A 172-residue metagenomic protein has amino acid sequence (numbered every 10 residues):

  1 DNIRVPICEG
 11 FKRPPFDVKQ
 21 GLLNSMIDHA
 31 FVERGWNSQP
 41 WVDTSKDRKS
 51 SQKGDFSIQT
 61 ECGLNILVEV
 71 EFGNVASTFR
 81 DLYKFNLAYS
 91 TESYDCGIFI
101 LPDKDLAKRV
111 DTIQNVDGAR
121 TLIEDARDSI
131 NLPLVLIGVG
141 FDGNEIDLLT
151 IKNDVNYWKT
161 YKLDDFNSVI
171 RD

Functional and structural regions predicted by a protein language model:
N2-P14: A short, surface-exposed helix-loop junction/capping segment
V5-C8, D28, V32, E124 (+1 more regions): Generic surface-pattern signal
R13-D17, N24-L64, N74-Y83, S90: Active-site metal-binding core of divalent-cation-utilizing nuclease and nuclease-like domains
G21, S25, Q114-D117: Generic alpha-helical secondary structure signal
N65-I66, C96: Structural motif
L67-E71: Short catalytic-loop micro-motif centered on adjacent basic/acidic residues
F72-R127: Catalytic cores of nucleic-acid endonucleases
K104-D172: Domain-level recognition of nuclease-like catalytic cores that cleave nucleotide substrates
